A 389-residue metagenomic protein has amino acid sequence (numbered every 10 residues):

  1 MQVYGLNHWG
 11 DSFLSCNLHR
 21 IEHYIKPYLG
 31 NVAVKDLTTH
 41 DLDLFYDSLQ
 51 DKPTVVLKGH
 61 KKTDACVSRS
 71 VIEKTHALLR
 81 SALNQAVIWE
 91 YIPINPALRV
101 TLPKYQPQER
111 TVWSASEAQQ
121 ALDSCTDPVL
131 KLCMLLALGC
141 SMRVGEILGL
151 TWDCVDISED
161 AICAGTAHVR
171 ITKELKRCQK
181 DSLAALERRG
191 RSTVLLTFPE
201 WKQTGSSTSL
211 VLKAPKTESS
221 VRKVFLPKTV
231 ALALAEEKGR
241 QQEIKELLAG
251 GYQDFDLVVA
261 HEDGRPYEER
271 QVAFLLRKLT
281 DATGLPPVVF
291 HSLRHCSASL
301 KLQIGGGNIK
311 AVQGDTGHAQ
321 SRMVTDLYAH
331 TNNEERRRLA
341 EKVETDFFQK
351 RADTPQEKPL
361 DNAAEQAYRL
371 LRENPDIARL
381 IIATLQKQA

Functional and structural regions predicted by a protein language model:
M1-D43, E237, Q241-D254, N333 (+2 more regions): N-terminal DNA-binding module of tyrosine recombinases/phage integrases
Q2-W89, P107, R265-Q271, P286-S292 (+1 more regions): N-terminal core-binding DNA-recognition domain of tyrosine site-specific recombinases/integrases
V55-K58, T63-R69, E73-T75, I88 (+5 more regions): Basic, Lys/Arg- and aromatic-enriched nucleic-acid-binding interface segment
S68, L195-V211, P215-L285: Active-site/catalytic core of tyrosine-dependent DNA strand-transfer enzymes
S70, I88, L135, G139 (+5 more regions): C-terminal catalytic core of tyrosine-transesterase DNA break-rejoin enzymes
V87-P96, D156-C163, R177-L183, L234-A249: Proline-centered turn/helix-capping motifs that create local helix->coil transitions or kinks
K104, V112, C163, K173-R177 (+2 more regions): Catalytic-site neighborhood detector that most strongly recognizes the C-terminal catalytic loop/helix of tyrosine
I157-H168, K173-V221, V230, D263 (+1 more regions): C-terminal secondary-structure termini that scaffold catalytic or DNA-interacting sites
